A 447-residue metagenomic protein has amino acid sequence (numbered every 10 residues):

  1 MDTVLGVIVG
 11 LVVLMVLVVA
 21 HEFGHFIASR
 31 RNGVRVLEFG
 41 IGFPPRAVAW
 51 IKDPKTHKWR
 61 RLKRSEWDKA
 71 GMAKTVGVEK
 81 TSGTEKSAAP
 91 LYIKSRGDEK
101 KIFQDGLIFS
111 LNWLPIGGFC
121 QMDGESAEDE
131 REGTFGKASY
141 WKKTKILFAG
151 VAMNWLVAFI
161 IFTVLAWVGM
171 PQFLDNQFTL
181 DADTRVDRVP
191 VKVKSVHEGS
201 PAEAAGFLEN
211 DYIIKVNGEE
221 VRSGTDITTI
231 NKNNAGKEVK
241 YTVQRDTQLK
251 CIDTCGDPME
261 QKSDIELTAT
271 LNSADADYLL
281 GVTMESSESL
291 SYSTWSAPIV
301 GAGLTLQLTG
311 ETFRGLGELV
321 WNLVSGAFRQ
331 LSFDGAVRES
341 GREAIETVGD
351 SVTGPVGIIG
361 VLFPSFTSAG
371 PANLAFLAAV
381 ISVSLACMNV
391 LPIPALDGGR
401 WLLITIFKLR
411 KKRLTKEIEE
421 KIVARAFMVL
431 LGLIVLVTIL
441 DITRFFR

Functional and structural regions predicted by a protein language model:
D2-R131, M388-R410: Small-residue-rich helix-interface/hinge motifs
I8-V12, V16, P371-V390, V435: Internal alpha-helical transmembrane segments of multipass membrane proteins, especially hydrophobic lipid-embedded
V9, V19-A20, R31, E38 (+2 more regions): Internal alpha-helical transmembrane segments
H21, L111, A202, N210-I213 (+7 more regions): Terminal peptide-recognition signature
G133-W141, V186-D187, E260, D264 (+3 more regions): Functional transmembrane alpha-helices
K194, A202-T225, T305: Conserved PDZ fold ligand-binding element
L208, I214-K215, T228-T283: PDZ-domain C-terminal substructure recognizer with occasional recognition of PDZ-binding tails
V423-D441: Final/C-terminal transmembrane alpha-helix of multipass membrane proteins
